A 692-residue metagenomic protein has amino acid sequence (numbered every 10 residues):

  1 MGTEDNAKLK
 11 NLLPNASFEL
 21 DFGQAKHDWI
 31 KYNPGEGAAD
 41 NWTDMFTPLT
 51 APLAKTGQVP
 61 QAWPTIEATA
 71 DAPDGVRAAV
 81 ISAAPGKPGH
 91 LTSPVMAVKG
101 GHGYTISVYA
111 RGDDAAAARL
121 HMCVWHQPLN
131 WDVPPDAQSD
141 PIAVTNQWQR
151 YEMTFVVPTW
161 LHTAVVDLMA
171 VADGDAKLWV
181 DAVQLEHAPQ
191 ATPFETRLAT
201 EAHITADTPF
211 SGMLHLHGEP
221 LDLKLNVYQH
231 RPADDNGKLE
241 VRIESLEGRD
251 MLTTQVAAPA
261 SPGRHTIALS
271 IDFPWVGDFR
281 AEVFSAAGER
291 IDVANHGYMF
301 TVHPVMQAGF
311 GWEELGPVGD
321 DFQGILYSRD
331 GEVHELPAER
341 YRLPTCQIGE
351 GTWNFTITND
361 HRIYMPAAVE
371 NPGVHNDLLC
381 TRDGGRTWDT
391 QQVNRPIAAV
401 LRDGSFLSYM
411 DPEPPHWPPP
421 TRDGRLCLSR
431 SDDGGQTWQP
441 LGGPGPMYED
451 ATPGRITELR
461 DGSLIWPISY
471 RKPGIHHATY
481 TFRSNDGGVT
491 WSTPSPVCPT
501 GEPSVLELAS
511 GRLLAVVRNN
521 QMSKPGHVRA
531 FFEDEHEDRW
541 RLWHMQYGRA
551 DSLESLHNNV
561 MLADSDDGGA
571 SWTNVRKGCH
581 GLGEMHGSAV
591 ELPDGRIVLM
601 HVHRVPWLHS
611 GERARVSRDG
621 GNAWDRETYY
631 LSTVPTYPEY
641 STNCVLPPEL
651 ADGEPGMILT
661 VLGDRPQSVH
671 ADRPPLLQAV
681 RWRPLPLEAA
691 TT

Functional and structural regions predicted by a protein language model:
M1-G2, T692: N-terminal low-hydrophobic presequence detector
G2-G297, T301-G319, L336: Extracellular and organelle-lumenal recognition/adhesion modules and their flexible linkers in secreted
L221, G263-H265, D278-T692: Asp-box/BNR beta-propeller blade signature and adjacent active/binding-site loops in extracellular glycan-interacting
